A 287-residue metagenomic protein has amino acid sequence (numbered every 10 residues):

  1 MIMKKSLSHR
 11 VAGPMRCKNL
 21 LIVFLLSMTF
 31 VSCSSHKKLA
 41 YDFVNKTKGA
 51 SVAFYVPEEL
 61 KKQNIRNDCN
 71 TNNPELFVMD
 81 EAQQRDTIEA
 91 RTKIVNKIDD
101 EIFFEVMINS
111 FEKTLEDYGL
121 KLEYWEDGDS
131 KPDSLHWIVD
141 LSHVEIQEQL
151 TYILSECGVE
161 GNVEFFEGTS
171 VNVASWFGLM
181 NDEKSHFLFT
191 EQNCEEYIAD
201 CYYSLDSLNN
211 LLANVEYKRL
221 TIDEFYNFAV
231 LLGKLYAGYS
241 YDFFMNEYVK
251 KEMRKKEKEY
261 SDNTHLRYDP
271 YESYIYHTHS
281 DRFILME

Functional and structural regions predicted by a protein language model:
K4-L21: Bacterial N-terminal signal peptides that target proteins for export
N19-T29: Bacterial N-terminal signal peptides
C33-K113, V249-E287: A structural "domain/chain start" motif
A90-K97, G178-E257: Short secondary-structure boundary motifs at beta->alpha junctions and helix caps
E112-L120: Sec-exported extracytoplasmic/periplasmic mature domains
L120-P132: Short beta-strand->alpha-helix linker/helix-N-cap micro-motif that forms a surface specificity/interaction loop
K131-E195, F283-E287: Surface-exposed short loop/turn segments
